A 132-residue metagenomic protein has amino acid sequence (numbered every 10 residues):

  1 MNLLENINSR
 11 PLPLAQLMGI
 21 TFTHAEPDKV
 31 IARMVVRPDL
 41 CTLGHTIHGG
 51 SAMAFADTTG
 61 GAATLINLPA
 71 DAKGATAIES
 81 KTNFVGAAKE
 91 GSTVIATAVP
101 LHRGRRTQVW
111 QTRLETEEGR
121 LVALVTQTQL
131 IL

Functional and structural regions predicted by a protein language model:
M1-L132: Terminal targeting signals and extreme-terminal segments of soluble enzymes
